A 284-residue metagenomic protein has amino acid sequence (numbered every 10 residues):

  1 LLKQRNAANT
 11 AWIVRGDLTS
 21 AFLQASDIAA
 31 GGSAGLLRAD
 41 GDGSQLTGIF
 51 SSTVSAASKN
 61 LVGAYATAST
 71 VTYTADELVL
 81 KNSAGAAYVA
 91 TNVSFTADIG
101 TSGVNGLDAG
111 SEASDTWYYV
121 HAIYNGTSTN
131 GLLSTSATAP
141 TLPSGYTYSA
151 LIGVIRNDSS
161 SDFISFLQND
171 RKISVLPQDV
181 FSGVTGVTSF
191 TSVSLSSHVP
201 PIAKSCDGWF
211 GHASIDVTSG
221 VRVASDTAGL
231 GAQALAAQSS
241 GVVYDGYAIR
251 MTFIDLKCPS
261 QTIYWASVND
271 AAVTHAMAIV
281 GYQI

Functional and structural regions predicted by a protein language model:
L1-L23, G35-L37, S44-G48, Y124-T141 (+2 more regions): Short, surface-exposed terminal/edge motifs of secreted or surface/virion proteins that either
S26, G43, F50-Y65, V154-D158 (+2 more regions): Extracellular carbohydrate-recognition regions
S51-A137: Glycine-rich, compositionally biased intrinsically disordered regions
S58-G63, T72-A87, S114-Y124, F166-A236 (+1 more regions): Beta-rich globular "head" domains
A137-V180, V242, M251: Polybasic, proline/glycine-rich intrinsically disordered low-complexity segments
S149-N157, C206, I254-A271: Noncatalytic modules at the cell exterior or secretory-pathway interfaces, chiefly beta-strand-rich lectin/adhesion
A228-T262, D270-A272: Contiguous ligand/interfacial binding patches
